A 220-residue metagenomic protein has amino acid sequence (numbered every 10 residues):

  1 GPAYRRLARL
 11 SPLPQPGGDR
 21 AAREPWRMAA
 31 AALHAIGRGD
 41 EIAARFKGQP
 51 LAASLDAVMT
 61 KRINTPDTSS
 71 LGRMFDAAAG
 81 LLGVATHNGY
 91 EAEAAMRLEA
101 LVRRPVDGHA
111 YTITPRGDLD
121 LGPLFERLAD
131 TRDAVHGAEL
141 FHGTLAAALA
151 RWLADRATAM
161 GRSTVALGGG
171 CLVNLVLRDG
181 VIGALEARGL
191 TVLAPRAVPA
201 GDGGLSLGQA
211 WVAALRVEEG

Functional and structural regions predicted by a protein language model:
G1-A3, L82: Short acidic-glycine loop/turn motifs at beta-strand connectors
R5-A21, M59-I63, L190-R196: Short beta-alpha connecting loops at secondary-structure transitions that line or flank enzyme active sites
A8-S11, A92, T164-L167: Beta-strand segments within the central parallel beta-sheet cores of soluble alpha/beta enzyme folds
G18-A22, V176, A200: Extended C-terminal subregions enriched in glycine
P25-H34, G143, L193-G220: Glycine-rich phosphate-binding/hydrolytic loop that grips phosphoryl groups
M28-S163, V176-G183: A contiguous, well-structured pocket-lining segment that forms one wall/lid of small-molecule binding clefts in soluble
S163-A166, L175, V181-L205: Conserved phosphate-binding/catalytic loops in two-lobed NTP-binding clefts
G170: Active-site glycine-centered loops adjacent to acidic/histidine catalytic or metal-binding residues that shape
